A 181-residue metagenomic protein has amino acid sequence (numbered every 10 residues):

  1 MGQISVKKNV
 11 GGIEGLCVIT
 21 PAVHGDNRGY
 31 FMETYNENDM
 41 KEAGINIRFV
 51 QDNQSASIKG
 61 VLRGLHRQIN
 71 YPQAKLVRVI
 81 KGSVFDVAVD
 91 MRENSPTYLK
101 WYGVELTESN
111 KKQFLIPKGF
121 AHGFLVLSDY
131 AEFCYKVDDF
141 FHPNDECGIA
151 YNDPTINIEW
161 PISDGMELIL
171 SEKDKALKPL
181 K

Functional and structural regions predicted by a protein language model:
M1-S109, S128-Y130, V137-K181: Non-catalytic, conserved peripheral segments adjacent to functional cores
F114, H122-L127, Y135: Short beta-strand His + acidic residue motifs that chelate non-heme Fe in jelly-roll/DSBH and cupin folds
